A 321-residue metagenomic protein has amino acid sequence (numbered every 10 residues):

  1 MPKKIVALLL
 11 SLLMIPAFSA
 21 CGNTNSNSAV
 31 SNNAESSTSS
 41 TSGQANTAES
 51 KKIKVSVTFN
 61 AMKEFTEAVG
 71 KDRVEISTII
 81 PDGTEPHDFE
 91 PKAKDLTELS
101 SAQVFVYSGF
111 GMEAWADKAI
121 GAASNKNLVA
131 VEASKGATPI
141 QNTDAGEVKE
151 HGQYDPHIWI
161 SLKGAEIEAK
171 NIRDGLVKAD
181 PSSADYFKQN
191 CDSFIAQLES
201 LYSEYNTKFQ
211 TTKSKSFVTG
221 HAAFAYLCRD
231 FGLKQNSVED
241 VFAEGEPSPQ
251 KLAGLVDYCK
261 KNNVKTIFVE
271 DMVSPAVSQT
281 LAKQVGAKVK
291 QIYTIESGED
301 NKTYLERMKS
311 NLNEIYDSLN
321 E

Functional and structural regions predicted by a protein language model:
M1-I5: Positively charged n-region of N-terminal signal peptides that target proteins for export
A7-L8, C21-E321: Extracytoplasmic metal-acquisition and chelation regions
I15-F18: Bacterial Sec-type N-terminal signal peptides, specifically the leucine/valine-rich hydrophobic h-region
